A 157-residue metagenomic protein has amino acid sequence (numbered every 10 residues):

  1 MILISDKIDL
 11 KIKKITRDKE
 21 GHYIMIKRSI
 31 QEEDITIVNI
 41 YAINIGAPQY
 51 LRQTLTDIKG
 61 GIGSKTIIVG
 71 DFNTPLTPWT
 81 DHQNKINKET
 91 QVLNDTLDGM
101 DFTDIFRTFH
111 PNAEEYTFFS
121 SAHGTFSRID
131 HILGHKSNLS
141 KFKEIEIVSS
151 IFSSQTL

Functional and structural regions predicted by a protein language model:
M1-L157: A shared catalytic/ligand-binding motif for oxyanion handling
